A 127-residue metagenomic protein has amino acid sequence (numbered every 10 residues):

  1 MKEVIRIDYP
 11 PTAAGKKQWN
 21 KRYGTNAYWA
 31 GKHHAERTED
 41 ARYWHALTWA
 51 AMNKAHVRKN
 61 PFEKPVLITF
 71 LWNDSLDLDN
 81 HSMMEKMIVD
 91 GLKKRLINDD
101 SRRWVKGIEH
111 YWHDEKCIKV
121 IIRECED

Functional and structural regions predicted by a protein language model:
M1-D127: Catalytic phosphate/metal-binding cores of nucleic-acid and nucleotide-processing enzymes, i.e., regions that mediate
